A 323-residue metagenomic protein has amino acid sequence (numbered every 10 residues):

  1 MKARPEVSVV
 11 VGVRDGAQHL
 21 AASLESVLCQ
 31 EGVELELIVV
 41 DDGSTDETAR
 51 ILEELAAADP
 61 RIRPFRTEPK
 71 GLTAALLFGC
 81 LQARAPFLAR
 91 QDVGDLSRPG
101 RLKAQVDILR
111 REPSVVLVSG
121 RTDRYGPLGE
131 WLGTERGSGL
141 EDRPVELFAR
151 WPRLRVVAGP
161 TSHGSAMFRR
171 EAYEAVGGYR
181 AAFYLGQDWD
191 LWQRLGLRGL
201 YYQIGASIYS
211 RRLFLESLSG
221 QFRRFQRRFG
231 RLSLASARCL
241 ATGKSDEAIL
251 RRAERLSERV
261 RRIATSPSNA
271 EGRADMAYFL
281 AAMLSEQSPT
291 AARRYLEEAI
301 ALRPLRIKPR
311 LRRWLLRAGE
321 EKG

Functional and structural regions predicted by a protein language model:
M1-S26: N-proximal low-complexity "stem/linker" segments adjacent to membrane-targeting elements
E25-E34: Short, acidic, metal-binding catalytic loop of nucleotide-sugar glycosyltransferases
S26, D41-R50, D92-V93: A conserved acidic beta->alpha catalytic loop
T67-A83, A104: Glycine-rich, basic loop-to-helix element that forms the pyrophosphate-binding segment of sugar-nucleotide handling
L81, R98, G120, T134 (+1 more regions): Conserved nucleotide-sugar donor-binding catalytic segment
L88: Short aromatic/hydrophobic "clamp" motif used to bind/position activated sugar donors
G100-T134: Conserved donor NDP-sugar-binding/catalytic core segment of glycosyltransferases
D190, L213-G323: C-terminal subregions of glycosyltransferases and related glycan-biosynthesis enzymes
